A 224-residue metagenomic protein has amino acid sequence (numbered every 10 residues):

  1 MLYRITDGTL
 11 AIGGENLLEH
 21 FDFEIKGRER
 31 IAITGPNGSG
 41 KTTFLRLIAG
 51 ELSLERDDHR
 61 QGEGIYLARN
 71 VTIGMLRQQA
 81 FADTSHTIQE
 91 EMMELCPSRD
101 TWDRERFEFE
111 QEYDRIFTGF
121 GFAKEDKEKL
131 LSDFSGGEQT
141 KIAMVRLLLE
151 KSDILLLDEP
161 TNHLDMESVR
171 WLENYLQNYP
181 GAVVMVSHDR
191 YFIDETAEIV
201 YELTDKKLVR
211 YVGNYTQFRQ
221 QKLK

Functional and structural regions predicted by a protein language model:
M1-K224: ABC ATP-binding cassette signature C-motif
